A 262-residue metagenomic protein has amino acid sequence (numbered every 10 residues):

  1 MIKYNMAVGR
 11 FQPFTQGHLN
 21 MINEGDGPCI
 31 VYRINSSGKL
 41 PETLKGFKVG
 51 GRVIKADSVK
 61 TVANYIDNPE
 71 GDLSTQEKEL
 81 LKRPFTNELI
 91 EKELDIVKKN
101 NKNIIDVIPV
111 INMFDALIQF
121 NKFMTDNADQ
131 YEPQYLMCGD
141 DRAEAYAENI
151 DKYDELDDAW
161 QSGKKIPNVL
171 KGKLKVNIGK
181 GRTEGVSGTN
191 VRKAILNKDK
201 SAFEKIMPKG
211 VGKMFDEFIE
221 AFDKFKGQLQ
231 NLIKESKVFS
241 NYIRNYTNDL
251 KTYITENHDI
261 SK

Functional and structural regions predicted by a protein language model:
M1-V238: Nucleotidyltransferase catalytic core that binds NTPs
N231-S261: Protein-protein interaction and targeting regions used for scaffolding, dimerization, and localization
